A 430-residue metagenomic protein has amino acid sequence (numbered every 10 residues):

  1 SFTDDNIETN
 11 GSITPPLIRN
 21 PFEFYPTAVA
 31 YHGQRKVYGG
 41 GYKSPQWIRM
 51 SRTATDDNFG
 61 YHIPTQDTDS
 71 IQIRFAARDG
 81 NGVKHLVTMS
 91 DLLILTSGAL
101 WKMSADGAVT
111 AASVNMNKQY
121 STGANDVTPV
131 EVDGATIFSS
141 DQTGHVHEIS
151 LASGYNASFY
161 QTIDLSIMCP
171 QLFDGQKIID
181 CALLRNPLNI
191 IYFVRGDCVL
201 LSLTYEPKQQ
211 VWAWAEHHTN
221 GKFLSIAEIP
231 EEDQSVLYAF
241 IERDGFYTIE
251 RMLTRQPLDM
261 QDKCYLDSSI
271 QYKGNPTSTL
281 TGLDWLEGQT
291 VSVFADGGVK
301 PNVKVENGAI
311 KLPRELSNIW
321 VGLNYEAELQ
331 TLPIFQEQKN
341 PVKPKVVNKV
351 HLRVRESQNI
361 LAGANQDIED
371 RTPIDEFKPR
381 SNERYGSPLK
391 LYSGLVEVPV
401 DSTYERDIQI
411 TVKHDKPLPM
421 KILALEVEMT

Functional and structural regions predicted by a protein language model:
S1, Q210-A215, G297-K304, I368-R384: Surface-exposed loop/edge segments in extracytoplasmic proteins
S1-H32, A215-H218, A227-E232, E242-P341: Disordered, low-complexity "stalk" and linker segments at domain junctions of extracellular and cell-surface proteins
L17-L188, L203-A227, I408: Beta-propeller and closely related beta-pinwheel folds
G82, K311-P313, E383-Q409, K413-P417 (+1 more regions): Beta-sandwich interaction modules
W101-D106, N359-P379: Short, surface-exposed beta-strand/strand-loop-strand elements in extracellular ectodomains
A327-F335, P417-T430: Edge beta-strands of extracellular beta-sandwich domains
P344-Q358: A short beta-strand element within beta-rich, extracytoplasmic domains of secreted/secretory-pathway proteins
